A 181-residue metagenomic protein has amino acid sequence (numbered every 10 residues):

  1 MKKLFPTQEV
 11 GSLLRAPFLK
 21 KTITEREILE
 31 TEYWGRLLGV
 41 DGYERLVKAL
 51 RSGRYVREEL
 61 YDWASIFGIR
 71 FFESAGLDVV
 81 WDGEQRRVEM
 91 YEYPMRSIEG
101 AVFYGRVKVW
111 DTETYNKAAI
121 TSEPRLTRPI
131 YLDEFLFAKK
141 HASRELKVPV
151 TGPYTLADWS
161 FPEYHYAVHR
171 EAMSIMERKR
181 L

Functional and structural regions predicted by a protein language model:
M1-L181: Domain-level signal for soluble alpha/beta catalytic cores
